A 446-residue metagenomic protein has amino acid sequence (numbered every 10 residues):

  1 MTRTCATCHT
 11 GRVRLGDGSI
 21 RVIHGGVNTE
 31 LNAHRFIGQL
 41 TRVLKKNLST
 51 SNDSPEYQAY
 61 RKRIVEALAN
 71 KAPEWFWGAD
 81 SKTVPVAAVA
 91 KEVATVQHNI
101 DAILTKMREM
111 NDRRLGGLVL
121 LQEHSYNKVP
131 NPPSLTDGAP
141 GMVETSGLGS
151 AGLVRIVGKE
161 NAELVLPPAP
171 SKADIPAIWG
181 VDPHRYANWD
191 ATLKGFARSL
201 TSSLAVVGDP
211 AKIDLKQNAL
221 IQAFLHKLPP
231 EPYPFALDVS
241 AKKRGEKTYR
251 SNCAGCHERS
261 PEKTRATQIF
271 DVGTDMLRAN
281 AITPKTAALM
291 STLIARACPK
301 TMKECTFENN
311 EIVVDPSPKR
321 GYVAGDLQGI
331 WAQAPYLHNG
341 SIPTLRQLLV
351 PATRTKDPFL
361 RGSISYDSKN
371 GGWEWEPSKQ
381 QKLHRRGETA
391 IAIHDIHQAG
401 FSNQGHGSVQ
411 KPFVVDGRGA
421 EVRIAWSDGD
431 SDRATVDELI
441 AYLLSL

Functional and structural regions predicted by a protein language model:
M1-L446: Periplasmic c-type cytochrome electron-transfer domains
